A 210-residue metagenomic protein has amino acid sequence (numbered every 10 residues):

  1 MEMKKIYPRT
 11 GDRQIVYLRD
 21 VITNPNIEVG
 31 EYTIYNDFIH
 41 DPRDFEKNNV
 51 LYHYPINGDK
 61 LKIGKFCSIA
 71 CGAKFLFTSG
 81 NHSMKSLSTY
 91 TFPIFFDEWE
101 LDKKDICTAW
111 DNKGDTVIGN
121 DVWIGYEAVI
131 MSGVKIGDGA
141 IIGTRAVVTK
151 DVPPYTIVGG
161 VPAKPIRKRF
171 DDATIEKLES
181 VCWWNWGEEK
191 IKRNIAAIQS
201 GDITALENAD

Functional and structural regions predicted by a protein language model:
M1-R19: N-terminal capping/interface segment
K4, A70-G72, I175: Hydrophobic transmembrane alpha-helix bundles
I15-H82, P93-E98, D105-P165: Structural signal for interior beta-strand "rungs" in well-ordered beta-sheet cores of soluble enzyme domains
M84-S86: Core FKBP-type peptidyl-prolyl cis-trans isomerase
P93, E100-I130, P162-D210: C-terminal segments of enzyme domains that contribute to small-molecule binding surfaces
